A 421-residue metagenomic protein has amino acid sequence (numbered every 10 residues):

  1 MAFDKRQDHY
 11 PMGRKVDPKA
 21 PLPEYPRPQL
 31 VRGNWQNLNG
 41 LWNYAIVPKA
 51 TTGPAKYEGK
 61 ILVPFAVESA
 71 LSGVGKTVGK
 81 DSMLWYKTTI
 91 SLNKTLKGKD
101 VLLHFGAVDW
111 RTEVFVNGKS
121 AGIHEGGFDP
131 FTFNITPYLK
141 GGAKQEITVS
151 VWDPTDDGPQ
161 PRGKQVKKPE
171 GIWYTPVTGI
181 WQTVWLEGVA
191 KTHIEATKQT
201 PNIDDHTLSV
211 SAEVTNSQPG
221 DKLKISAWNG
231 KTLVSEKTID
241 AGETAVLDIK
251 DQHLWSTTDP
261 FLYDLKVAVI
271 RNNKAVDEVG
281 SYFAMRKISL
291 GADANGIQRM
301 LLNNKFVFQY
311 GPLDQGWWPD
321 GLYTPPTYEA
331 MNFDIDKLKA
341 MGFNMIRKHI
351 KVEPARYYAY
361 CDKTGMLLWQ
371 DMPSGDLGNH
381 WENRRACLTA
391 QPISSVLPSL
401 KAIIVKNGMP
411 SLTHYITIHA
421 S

Functional and structural regions predicted by a protein language model:
M1-W35: N-terminal pre-domain segments of enzymes
P28-Q29, N43-V47, K76-H193, S217 (+3 more regions): Accessory beta-strand-rich segments of carbohydrate-active enzymes
N37, M83-S91, D100-L102, P130 (+5 more regions): Intrinsic-disorder/low-complexity, polar/charged segments enriched in Ser/Thr/Lys/Arg/Asp/Glu/Gln
L38-V63: Predominantly extracellular/luminal regions of secreted and cell-surface proteins, especially disulfide-bonded
V116, N229, R271, L302-N303: Structural motif
D129-Y138, D156-K167, Y174, L290-S421: Active-site mouth of glycoside hydrolases
K140-K144, E213-A292: Extended acidic/polar, glycine-enriched regions that form or flank non-catalytic beta-rich accessory modules
G188-Q218, A294-R299: Surface beta-strand/loop "capping" patches
